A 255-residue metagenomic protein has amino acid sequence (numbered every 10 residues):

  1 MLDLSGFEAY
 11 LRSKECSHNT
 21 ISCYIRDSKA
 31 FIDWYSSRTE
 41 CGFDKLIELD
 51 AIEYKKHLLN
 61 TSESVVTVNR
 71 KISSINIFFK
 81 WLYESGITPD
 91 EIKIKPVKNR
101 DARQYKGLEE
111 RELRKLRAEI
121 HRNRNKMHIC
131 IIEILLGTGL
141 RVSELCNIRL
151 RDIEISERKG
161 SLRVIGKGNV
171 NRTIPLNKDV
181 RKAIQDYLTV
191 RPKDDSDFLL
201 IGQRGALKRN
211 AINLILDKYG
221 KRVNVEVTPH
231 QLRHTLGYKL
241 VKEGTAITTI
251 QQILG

Functional and structural regions predicted by a protein language model:
M1-G255: Conserved catalytic core of the tyrosine transesterase superfamily
